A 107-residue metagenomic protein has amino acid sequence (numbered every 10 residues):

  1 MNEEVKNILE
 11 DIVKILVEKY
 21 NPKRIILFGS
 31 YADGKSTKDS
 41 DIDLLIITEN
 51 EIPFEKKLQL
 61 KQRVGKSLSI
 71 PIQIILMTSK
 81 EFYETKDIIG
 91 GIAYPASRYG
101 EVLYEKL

Functional and structural regions predicted by a protein language model:
M1-R24, D33-K38, T48-L107: Catalytic core of pol beta-like nucleotidyltransferases
F28-S30: Glycine-rich beta-strand-to-loop/alpha-helix junction loops that act as flexible
D43-I47: Short beta-strand->loop micro-motif that forms the acidic, two-metal-ion catalytic signature in nucleotide-processing
